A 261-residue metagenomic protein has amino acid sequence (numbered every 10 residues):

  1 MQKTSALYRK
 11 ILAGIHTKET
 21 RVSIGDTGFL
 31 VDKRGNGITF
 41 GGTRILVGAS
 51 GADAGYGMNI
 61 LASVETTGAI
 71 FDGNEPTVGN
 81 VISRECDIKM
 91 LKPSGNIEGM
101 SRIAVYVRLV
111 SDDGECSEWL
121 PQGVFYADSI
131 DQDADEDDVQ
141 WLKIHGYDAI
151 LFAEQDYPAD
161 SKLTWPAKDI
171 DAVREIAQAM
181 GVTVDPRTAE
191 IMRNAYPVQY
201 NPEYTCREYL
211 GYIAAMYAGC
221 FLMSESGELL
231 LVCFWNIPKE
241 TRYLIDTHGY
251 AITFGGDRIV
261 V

Functional and structural regions predicted by a protein language model:
M1-P166, Q199-E203, R207-A218, M223 (+3 more regions): Assembly/oligomerization scaffold segments
L142-I144, L229-V232: Generic detector of short, aliphatic-rich beta-strand segments that form the cores of beta-sheets in diverse domain
F152-E154, A172-P202: N-terminal export/assembly leaders
T164-A179, I252: Short, cationic low-complexity segments
G181-E190, M216-L230: Short, well-structured beta-strand/strand-turn elements
C233-I237: Short edge-strand/loop segments of extracellular domains
